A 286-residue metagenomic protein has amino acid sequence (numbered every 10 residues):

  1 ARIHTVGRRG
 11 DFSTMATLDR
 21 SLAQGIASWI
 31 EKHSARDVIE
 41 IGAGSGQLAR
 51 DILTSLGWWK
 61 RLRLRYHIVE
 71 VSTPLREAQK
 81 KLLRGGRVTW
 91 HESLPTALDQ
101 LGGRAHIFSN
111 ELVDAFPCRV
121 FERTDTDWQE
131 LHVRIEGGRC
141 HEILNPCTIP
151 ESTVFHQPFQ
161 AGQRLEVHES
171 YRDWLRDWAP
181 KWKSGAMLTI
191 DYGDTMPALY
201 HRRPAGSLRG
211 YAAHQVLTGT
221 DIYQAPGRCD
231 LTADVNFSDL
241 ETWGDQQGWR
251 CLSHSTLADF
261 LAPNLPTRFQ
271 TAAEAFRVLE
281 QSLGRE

Functional and structural regions predicted by a protein language model:
A1-I41, S45-R104, F121, D259-A262 (+2 more regions): Rossmann-like AdoMet
T17, S21, Q47, E111 (+3 more regions): Generic recognition of stable, solvent-exposed alpha-helical segments in well-folded globular domains
L22, I107, D191: Conserved RecA-like P-loop NTPase ATPase core
R61, L83-G86, V113, W182 (+1 more regions): Short, well-ordered coil/turn elements that cap or connect secondary structure elements
L75, A115-F116, M196: Catalytic P-loop NTPase motifs of RecA-like helicase/translocase cores
L98-A115, E166-D177, M187: Conserved adenosine/adenylate-binding substructure
H106-H156, R202-A213: A mobile, often basic/glycine-rich helix-loop segment that functions as the active-site lid/recognition loop
S152-E286: Long, Lys/Arg- and hydrophobic-enriched amphipathic alpha-helices
